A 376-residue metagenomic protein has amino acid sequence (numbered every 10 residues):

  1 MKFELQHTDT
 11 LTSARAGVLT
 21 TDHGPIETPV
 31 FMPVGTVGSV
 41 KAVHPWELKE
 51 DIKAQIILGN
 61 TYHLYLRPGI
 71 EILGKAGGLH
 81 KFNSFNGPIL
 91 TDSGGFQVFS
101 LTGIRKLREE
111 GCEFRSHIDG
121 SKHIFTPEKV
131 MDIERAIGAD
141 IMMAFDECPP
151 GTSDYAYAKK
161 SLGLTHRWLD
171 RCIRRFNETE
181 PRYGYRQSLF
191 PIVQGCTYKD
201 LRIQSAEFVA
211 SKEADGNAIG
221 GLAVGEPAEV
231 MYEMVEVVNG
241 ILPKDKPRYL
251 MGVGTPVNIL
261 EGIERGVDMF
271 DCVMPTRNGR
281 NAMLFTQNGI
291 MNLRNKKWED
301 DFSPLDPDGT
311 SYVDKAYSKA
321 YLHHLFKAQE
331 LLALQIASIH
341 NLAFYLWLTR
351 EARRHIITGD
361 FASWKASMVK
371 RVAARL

Functional and structural regions predicted by a protein language model:
M1-R182, K296-E299: Non-catalytic, usually N-terminal nucleic-acid engagement modules in DNA/RNA processing proteins
M1-T20, I26-P33, K41-A42, D146-T152 (+1 more regions): C-terminal extensions of enzymes
G24, I57, D92, E134 (+5 more regions): Conserved, mostly hydrophobic/aromatic
Y65, P150-G151, G225-E226, N278-G279 (+1 more regions): Short secondary-structure capping/turn micro-motifs that flank functional sites
K129, I133, I137, K160 (+6 more regions): A non-catalytic, amphipathic alpha-helix used as a structural packing/dimerization or gating element in enzyme scaffolds
G138, L169, I173-F176, E180 (+4 more regions): Structural signal for hydrophobic packing residues in well-ordered secondary-structure cores of soluble enzyme domains
G151-Y155, K159, G216-L222, L331-L334: Glycine- and acidic
G163, R175, T179, Q187-L305: Glycine-rich phosphate/ribose-binding loops and adjacent secondary-structure elements that form binding surfaces
